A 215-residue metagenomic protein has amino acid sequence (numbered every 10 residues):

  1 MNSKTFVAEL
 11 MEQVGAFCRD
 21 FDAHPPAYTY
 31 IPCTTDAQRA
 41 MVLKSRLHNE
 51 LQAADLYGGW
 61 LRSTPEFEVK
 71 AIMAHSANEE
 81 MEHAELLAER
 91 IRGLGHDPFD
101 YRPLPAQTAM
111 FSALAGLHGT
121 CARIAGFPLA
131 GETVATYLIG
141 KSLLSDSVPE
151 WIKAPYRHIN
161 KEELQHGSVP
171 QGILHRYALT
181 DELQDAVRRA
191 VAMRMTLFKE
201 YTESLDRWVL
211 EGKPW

Functional and structural regions predicted by a protein language model:
M1-W215: Non-heme di-metal
